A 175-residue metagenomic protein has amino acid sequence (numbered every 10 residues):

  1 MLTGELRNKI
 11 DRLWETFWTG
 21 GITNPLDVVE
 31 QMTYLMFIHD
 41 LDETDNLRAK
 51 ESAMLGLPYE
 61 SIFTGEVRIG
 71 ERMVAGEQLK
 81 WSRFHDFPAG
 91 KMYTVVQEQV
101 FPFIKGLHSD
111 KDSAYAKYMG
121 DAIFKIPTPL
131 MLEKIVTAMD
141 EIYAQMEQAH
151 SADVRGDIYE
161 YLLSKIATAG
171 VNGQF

Functional and structural regions predicted by a protein language model:
M1-F175: Non-catalytic, mostly N-terminal accessory regions of nucleic-acid modification and defense proteins
